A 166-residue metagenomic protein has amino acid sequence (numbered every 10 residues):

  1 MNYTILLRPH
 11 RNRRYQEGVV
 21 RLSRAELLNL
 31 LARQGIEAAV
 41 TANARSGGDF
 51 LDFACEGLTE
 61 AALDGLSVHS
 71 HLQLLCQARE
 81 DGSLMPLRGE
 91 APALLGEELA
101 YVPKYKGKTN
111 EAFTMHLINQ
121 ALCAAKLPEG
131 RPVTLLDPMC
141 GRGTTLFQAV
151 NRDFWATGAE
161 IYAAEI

Functional and structural regions predicted by a protein language model:
M1-N29, C55-A61, V68-L72, A78-I166: Class I S-adenosyl-L-methionine-dependent methyltransferase catalytic core
L31-A38: Short secondary-structure junctions
V40-S46: Short beta-strand
G47-G57: A generic structural motif
